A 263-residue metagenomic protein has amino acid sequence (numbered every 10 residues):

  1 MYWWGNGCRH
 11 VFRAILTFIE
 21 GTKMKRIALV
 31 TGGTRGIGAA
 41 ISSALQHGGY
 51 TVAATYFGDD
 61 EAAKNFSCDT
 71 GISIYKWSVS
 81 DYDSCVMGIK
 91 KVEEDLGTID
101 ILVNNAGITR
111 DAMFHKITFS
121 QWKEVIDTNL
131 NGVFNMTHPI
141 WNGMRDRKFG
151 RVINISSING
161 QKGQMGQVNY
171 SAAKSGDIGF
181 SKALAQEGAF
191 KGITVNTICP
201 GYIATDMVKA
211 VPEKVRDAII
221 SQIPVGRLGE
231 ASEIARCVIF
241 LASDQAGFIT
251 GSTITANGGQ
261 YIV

Functional and structural regions predicted by a protein language model:
T34-R35: Conserved glycine-rich cofactor-binding loop
M113-F114, T118-I126, V208, I219: Substrate-binding pocket helix/loop in short-chain dehydrogenase/reductase
T137, A173, S181: Active-site helix of classical SDR
N142, Q186-E187, G247: Alpha-helical segment proximal to the catalytic Tyr-Lys
S157: Residue(s) in the substrate-gating loop at a strand-loop-helix junction that position the organic substrate next
A189, T194, I249-G251, N257: Short, small/polar-rich loop/turn modules that mediate ligand/substrate recognition or access, typified
I223-I234, Q245: A conserved structural motif in NAD(P)-dependent oxidoreductases
